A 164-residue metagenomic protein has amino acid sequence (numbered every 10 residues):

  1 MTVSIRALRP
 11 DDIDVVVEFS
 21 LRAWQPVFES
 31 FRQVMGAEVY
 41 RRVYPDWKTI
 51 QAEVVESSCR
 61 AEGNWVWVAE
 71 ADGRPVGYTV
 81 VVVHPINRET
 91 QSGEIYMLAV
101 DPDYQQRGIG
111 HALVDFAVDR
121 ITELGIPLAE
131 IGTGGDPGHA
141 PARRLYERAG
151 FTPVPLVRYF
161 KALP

Functional and structural regions predicted by a protein language model:
T2-S4: Extreme N-terminal starter segment of soluble prokaryotic enzymes
A7-Y96, D101, V114-D115, R120 (+2 more regions): Acetyl-CoA-dependent GNAT
V82, G132, V157: Conserved residues at the C-terminal ends of beta-strands
Q105, L128-A142, F160-P164: Conserved beta-strand-loop-alpha-helix junction that forms the acyl-donor binding cleft
Q105, T122, E147: Short polybasic/polar patches that bind polyanions
G108: Glycine-rich phosphate-binding loop
H111, G135-P155: Conserved active-site alpha-helix within GNAT-family acetyltransferase domains
